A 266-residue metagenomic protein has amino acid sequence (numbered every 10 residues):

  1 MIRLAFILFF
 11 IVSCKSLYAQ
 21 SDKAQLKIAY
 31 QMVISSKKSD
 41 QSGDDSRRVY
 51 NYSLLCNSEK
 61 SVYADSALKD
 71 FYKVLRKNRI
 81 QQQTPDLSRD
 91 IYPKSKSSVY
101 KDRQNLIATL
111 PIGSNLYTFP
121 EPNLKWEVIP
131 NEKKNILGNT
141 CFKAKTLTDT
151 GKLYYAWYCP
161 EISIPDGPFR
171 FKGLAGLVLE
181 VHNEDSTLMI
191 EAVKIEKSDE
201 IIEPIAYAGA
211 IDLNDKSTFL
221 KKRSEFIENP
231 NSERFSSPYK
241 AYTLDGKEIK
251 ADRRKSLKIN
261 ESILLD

Functional and structural regions predicted by a protein language model:
M1-Q25: Bacterial Sec-dependent N-terminal signal peptides
S21-D266: Extended soluble regions of mature proteins
